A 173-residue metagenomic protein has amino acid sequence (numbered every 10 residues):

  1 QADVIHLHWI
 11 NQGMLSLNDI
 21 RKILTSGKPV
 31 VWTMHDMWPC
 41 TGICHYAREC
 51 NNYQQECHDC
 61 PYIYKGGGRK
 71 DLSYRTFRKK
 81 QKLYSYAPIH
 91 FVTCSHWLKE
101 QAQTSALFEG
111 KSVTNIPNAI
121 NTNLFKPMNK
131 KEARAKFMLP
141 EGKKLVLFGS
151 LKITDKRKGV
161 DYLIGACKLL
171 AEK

Functional and structural regions predicted by a protein language model:
A2-L15, P29-H35: Short N-terminal targeting/anchoring amphipathic segment
D3-V4, H90, L145: Structural motif
D19, G42-A47, N52, S105 (+2 more regions): Short aromatic-enriched loop/helix-cap "lid" or pocket-rim segments at secondary-structure transitions that line
R21-T25, W38, C50-F91, A106-N115: Membrane-proximal helix-turn-helix segments that form the acceptor-binding/catalytic region of lipid-linked
T33-M34, C94, I116: Generic beta-sheet signal
W97, A119: Carbohydrate-associated surface elements
K126-L139: A short helix/loop element that forms part of the nucleotide-sugar donor recognition site in Leloir-type
P140-K158, I164-K168: Conserved donor-binding/catalytic core segment of Leloir-type glycosyltransferases
